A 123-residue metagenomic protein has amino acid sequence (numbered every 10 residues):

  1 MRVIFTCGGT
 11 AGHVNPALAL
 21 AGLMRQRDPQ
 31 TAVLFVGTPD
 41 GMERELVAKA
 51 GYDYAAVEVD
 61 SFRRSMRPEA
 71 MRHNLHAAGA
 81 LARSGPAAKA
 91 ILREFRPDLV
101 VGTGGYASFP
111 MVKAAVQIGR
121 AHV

Functional and structural regions predicted by a protein language model:
V3-T10, Q30-R83: Conserved nucleotide-sugar phosphate-binding/catalytic loop shared by glycosyltransferases and other
H13-M24: Short amphipathic alpha-helix
L20, S84-A88: Generic hydrophobic alpha-helical segments
R25-Q30, Q117-G119: Short helix-capping segments at alpha-helix termini
G41-E45, V100-Q117: An aromatic- and histidine-rich active-site surface loop
L92, R96-V101: Proline-aspartate-enriched helix->loop->beta-strand connector
A121-V123: Conserved small/polar residues in nucleotide/adenosyl-binding loops
